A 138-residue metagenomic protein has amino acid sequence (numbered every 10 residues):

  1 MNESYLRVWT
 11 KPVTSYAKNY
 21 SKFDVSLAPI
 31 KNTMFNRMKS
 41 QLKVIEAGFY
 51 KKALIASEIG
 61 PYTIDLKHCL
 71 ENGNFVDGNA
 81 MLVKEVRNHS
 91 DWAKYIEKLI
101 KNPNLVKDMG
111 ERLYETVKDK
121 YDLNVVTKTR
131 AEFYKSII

Functional and structural regions predicted by a protein language model:
M1-K22: Nucleotide-activated donor-binding/catalytic signature segment of Leloir-type glycosyltransferases, i.e., the conserved
Y16-A17, M34-R37, A56-N74: Short glycine/proline-enriched, acidic/aromatic patches that form the donor-sugar handling elements
Y20-R37, K52: Acidic donor-binding loop of glycosyltransferase active sites
A28, E46-A56, P61-T63: Short hydrophobic beta-strand element within catalytic cores of glycosyltransferases and related nucleotide-activated
Q41-V44: Short glycine/serine-rich donor-binding loops of glycosyltransferases
T63-E97: Change "using UDP/GDP/dTDP sugars" to "using nucleotide sugars
H89-A93, N124-A131: Short, amphipathic alpha-helical "lid/cap" segments that border enzyme active or binding sites
K98, L105-K120, T129-E132: A short, well-ordered alpha-helix in the C-terminal region of glycosyltransferases
